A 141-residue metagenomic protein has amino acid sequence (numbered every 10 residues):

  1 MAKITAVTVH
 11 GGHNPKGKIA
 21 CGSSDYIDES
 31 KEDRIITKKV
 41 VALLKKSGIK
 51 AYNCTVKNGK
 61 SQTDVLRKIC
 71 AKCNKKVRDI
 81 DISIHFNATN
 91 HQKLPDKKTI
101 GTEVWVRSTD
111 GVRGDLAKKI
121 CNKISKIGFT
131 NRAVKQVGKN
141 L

Functional and structural regions predicted by a protein language model:
A2-T102, R107-G114: Catalytic-core regions of hydrolytic enzymes
G48-N53, I124-N131: Noncatalytic linker/hinge segments flanking ATPase motor cores
N58-T63, G128-L141: Short catalytic/ligand-gating loop segments at beta-alpha or beta-beta junctions within enzyme catalytic domains
G111-I127: Acidic, glycine-rich loop-and-strand cores that form catalytic or ligand-binding grooves in diverse globular domains
